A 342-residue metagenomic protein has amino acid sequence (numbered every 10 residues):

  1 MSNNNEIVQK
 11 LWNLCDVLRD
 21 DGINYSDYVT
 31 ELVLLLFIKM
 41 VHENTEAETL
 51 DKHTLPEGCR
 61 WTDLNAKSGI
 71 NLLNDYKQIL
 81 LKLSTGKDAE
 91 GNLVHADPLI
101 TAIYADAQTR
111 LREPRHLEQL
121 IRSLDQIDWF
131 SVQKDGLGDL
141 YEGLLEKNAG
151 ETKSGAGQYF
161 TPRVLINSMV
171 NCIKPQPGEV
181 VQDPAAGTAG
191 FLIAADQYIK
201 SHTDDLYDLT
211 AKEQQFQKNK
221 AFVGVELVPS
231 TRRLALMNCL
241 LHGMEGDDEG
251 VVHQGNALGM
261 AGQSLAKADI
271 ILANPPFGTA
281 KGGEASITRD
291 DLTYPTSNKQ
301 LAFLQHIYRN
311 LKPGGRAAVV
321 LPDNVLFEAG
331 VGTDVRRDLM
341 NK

Functional and structural regions predicted by a protein language model:
M1-P177, D247, V251-A257: Non-catalytic, mostly N-terminal accessory regions of nucleic-acid modification and defense proteins
K39-T45, N148, A189, I199 (+3 more regions): A generic secondary-structure signal for well-formed alpha-helical elements
K147-G150, G283-R289: Gly-rich Lys/Arg/Thr-decorated short loops/hinges at beta-loop-alpha junctions or inter-strand turns that position
G155-I270, G278-A280, A285, S297 (+4 more regions): Conserved S-adenosyl-L-methionine
A273: A short beta-strand submotif of the Rossmann-like class I SAM-dependent methyltransferase core that lines
D291-S297: A short acidic, glycine-rich active-site loop that binds or catalyzes chemistry on phosphate/adenosine moieties
L311-A317: Short glycine-dipeptide loop
